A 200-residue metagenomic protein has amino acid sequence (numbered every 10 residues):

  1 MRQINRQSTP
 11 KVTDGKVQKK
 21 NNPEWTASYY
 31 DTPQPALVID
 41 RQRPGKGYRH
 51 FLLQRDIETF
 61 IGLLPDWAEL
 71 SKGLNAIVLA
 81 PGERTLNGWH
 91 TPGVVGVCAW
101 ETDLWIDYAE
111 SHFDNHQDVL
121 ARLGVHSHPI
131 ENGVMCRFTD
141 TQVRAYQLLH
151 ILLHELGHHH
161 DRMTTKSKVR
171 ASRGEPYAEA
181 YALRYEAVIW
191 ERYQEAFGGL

Functional and structural regions predicted by a protein language model:
M1-A121, P129, G133-T141: A metal-dependent hydrolase signature that marks the N-terminal structural subdomain at the beginning of catalytic folds
F60-A68, L156, Y185-I189: Hydrophobic, Leu/Ile/Phe/Ala-enriched alpha-helical segments that form helix-helix packing faces
L104-Y108, L123-S127, A187-I189, G199-L200: Short, surface-exposed, polar/charged, turn-prone segments marking secondary-structure boundaries
H128-L152, T165-R170: Short pre-active-site segment immediately N-terminal to the catalytic Zn-binding motif
H150-M163, A178: Active-site recognition of the HExxH zinc-binding catalytic motif
H158, R162-T165, A187, E191: Alpha-helix capping at helix-to-loop junctions
A171-L200: Post-HExxH zinc-binding segment in Zn-dependent metallohydrolases
